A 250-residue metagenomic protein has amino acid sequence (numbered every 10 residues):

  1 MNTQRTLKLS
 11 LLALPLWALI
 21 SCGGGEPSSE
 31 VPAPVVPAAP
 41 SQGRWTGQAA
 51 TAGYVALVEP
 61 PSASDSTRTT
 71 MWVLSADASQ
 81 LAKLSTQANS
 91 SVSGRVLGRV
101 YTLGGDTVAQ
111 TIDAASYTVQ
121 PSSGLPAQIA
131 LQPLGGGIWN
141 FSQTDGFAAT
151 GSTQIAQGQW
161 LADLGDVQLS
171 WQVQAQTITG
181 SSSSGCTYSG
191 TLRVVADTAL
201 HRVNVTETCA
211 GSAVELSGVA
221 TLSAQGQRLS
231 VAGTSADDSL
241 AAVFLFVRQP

Functional and structural regions predicted by a protein language model:
M1-K8: Positively charged n-region of N-terminal signal peptides that target proteins for export
N2, A13-G43, F246-P250: Bacterial Sec-dependent N-terminal signal peptides
V36-A56, T67-L74, G124-Q168, F246: Tryptophan-anchored aromatic micro-motifs
S41-G98, A162-T208: N-terminal glycine/threonine-rich, aromatic-flanked beta-hairpin/loop signature
E59-P60, G190-A196, S217-Q225, V247-Q249: Extended lipid/amphipathic-ligand handling interfaces
D77-P126: Short N-terminal edge-element motif at the start of the domain
R95-D113, L200-V219: An anionic, turn-rich surface loop/hairpin at beta-sheet edges that serves as a generic interaction/coordination patch
A127-G135, L229-A241: Short, exposed beta-strand-loop hairpins at the edges of beta-sheets in extracellular/periplasmic proteins
